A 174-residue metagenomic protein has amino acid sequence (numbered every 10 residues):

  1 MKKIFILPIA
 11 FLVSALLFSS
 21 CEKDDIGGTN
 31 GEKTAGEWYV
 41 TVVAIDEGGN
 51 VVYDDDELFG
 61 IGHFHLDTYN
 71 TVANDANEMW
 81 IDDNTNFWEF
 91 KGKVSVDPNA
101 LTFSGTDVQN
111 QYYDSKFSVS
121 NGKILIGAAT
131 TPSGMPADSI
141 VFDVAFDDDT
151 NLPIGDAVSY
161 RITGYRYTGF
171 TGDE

Functional and structural regions predicted by a protein language model:
M1-F5: Positively charged n-region of N-terminal signal peptides that target proteins for export
I6-V13: Sec-dependent N-terminal signal peptides
F11, G27-G28: Short, flexible, glycine/charge-rich loop motifs used to bind or transfer phosphoryl groups or to couple energy/partner
L16-S20: C-terminal motif of bacterial Sec signal peptides marking the signal peptidase cleavage site
E22-D25: Bacterial signal peptide processing site
G28-E174: First exposed extracellular module after export/assembly in secreted or surface-exposed proteins
